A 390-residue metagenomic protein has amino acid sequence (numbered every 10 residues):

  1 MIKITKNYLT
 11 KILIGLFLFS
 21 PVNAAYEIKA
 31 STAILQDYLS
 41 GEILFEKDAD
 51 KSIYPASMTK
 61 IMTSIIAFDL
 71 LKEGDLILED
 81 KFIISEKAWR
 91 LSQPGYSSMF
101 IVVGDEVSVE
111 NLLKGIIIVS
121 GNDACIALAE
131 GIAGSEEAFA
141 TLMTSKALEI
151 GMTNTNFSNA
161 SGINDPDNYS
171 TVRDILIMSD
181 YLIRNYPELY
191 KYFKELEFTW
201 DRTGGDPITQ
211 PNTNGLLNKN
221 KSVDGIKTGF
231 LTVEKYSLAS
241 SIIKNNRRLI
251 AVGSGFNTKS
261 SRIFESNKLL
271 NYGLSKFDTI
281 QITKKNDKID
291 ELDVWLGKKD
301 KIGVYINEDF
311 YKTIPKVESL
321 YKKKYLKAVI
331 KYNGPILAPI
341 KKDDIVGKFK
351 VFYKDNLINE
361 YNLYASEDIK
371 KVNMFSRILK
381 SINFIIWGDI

Functional and structural regions predicted by a protein language model:
I2-I12: Bacterial N-terminal signal peptides that target proteins for export
T5-K6, P55, D105, V109 (+2 more regions): Structural motif marking the loop-to-transmembrane transition
K11-S20: Bacterial N-terminal signal peptides
F19-A25, Y364: Bacterial Sec-dependent signal peptides at the C-terminal "C-region" and cleavage site
N23-Y186: Active-site-adjacent loops and short helices of periplasmic peptidoglycan-processing enzymes
M152-N156, P166-Y169, R173-I390: Domain-terminus/edge residues, biased toward the C-terminal soluble/receptor-binding domains of extracytoplasmic
